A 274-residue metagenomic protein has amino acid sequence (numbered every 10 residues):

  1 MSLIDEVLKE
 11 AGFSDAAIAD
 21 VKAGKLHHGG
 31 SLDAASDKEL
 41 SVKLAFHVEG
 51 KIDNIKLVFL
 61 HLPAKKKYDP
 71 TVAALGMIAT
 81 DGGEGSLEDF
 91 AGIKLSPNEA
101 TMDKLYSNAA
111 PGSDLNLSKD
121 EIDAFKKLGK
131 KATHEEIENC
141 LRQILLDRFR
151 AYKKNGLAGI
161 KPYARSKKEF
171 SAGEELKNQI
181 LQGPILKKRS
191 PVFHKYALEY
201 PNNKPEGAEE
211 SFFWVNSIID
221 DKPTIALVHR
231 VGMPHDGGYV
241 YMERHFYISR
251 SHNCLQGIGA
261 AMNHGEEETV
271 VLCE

Functional and structural regions predicted by a protein language model:
M1-E274: Eukaryotic helix-grip
